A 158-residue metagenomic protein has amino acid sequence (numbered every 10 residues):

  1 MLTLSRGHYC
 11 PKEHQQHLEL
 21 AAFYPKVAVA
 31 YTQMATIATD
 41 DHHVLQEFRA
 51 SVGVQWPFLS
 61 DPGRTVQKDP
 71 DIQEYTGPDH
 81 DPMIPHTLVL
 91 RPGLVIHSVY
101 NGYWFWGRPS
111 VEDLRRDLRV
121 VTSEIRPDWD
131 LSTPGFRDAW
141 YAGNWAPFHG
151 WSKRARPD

Functional and structural regions predicted by a protein language model:
M1-D158: Chalcogenol-based redox active-site neighborhoods
